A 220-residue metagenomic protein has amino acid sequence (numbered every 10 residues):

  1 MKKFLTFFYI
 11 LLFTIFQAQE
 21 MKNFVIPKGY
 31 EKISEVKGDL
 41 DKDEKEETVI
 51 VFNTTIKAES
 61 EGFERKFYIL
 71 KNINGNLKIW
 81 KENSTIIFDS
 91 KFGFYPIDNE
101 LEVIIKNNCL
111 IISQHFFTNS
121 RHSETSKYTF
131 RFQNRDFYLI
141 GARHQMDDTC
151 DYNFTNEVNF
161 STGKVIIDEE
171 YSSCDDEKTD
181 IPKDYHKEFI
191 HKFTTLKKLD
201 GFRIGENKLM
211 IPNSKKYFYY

Functional and structural regions predicted by a protein language model:
M1-K22: Bacterial Sec-dependent N-terminal signal peptides
Q17-K28, N213, Y220: Sec-dependent signal peptide cleavage junction
V25-I26, I56-F63, F117-R121: Short consensus segments that form the blades of beta-propeller domains, in both extracellular/periplasmic
V25-S34, T85-L101, E124: Repeat-based blade/solenoid architectures
E35, Y68, E100, K127-R131: Hydrophobic/aromatic beta-strand elements that line small-molecule binding cavities or substrate pockets in beta-rich
L40-N53, I104-H115: Acidic/hydrophobic-patterned starts of short beta strands in beta-sheet-rich repeat architectures
E59-S84, F130-N134: Beta-propeller blade repeat segments, especially FG-GAP/WD-type strand-to-loop junctions in 6- to 7-bladed propeller
I105-Y220: Acidic, small-residue rich beta-repeat scaffolds with periodic aromatic anchors
